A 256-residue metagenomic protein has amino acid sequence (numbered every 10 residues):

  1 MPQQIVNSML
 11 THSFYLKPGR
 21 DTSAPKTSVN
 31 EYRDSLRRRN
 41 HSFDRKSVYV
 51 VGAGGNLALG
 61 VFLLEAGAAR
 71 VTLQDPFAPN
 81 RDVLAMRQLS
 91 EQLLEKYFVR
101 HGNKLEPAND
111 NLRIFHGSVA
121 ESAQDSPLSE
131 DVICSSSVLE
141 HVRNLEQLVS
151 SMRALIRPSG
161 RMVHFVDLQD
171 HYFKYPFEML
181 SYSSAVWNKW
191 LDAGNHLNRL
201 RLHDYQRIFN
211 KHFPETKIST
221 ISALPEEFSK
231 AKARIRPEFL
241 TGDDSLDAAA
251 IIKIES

Functional and structural regions predicted by a protein language model:
F43-G55: Conserved class I S-adenosyl-L-methionine
A58-E121: Class I SAM-dependent methyltransferase SAM/SAH-binding core
A120-I133: A short acidic, Gly/Pro-enriched loop at the edge of an enzyme's catalytic core that lines a small-molecule cofactor
I133-C134, V163: Hydrophobic beta-strand segment of the Class I
E146-R161: A short glycine-rich, Lys/Arg-flanked "PGG" loop and its adjoining helix->strand segment in the class I
R161-W187: Conserved class I S-adenosyl-L-methionine
A185-D204: Acceptor-substrate binding/catalytic loop of class I
R207, T216-S256: A C-terminal cap/extension of S-adenosyl-L-methionine-dependent methyltransferases that defines the acceptor-substrate
